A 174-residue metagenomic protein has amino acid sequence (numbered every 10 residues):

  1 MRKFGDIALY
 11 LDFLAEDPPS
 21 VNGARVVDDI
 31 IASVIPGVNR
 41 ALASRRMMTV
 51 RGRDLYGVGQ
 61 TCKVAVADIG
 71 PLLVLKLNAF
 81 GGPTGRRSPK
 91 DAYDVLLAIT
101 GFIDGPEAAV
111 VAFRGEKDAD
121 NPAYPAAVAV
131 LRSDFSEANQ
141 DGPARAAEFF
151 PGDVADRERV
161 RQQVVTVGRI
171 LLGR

Functional and structural regions predicted by a protein language model:
M1-R174: Compositionally biased terminal segments of proteins
